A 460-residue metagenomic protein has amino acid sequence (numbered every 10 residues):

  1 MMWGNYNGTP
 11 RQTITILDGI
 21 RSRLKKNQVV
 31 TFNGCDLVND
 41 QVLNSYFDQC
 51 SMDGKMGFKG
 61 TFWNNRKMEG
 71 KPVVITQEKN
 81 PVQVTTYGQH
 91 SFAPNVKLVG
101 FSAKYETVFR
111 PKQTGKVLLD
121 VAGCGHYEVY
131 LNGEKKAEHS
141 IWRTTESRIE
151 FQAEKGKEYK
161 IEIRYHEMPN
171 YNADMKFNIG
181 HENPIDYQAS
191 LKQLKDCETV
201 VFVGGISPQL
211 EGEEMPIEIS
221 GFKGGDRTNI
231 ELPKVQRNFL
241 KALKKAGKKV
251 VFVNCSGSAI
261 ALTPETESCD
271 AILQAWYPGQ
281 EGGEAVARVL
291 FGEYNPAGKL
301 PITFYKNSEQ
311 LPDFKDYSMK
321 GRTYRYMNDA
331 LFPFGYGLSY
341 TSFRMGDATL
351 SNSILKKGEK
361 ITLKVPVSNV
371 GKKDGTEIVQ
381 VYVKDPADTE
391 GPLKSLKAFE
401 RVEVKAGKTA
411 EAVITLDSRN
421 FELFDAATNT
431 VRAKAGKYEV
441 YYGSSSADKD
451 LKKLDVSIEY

Functional and structural regions predicted by a protein language model:
M1-Y460: C-terminal non-catalytic regions of proteins with extracellular/luminal or membrane-system context
